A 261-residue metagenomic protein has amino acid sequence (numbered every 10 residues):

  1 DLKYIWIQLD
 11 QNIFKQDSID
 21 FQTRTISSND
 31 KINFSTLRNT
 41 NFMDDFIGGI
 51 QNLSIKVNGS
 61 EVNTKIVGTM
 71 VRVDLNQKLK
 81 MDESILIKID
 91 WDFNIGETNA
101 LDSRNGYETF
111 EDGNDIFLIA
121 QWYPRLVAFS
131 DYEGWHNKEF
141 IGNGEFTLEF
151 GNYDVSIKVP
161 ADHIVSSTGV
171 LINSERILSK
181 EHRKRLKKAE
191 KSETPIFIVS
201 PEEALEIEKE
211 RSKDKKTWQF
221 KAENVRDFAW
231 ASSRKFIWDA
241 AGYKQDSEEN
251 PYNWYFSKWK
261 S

Functional and structural regions predicted by a protein language model:
D1, I7-Q11, E83-E97, Y153-A161 (+1 more regions): Short, hydrophobic/aromatic-enriched beta-strand segments in well-ordered soluble domains
L2-I7, D17-D20, I87, T98-L101 (+1 more regions): Short, hydrophobic/aromatic beta-strand segments
I5-D10, K56-N58, K65-V67, D74-N76 (+5 more regions): A structural detector for beta-sheet-dominated domains
W6-S60, P160-H163: Solvent-exposed beta-hairpin/edge-strand motifs
Q8-Q16, S27-S28, R104-L126, E175 (+1 more regions): Short edge-strand/loop segments of extracellular domains
K15, N63, I95-E97, H163-V165 (+1 more regions): Residue-level signal for secondary-structure boundary sites
I32-E111, E202-Q219: A surface-exposed beta-strand-loop module
Q121, L126-W135, I141-S261: Hydrophobic helix-coil surface modules that form long, contiguous segments used for peptide/substrate interaction
